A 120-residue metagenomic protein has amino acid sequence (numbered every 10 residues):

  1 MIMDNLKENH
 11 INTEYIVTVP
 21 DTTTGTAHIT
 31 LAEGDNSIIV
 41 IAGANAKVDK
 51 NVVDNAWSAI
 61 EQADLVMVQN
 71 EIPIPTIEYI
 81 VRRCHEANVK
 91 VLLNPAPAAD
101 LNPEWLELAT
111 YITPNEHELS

Functional and structural regions predicted by a protein language model:
M1-L65: Conserved N-terminal subdomain of the carbohydrate kinase-like
L65-S120: Conserved beta-alpha-beta core of the PfkB/ribokinase-like small-molecule kinase fold
